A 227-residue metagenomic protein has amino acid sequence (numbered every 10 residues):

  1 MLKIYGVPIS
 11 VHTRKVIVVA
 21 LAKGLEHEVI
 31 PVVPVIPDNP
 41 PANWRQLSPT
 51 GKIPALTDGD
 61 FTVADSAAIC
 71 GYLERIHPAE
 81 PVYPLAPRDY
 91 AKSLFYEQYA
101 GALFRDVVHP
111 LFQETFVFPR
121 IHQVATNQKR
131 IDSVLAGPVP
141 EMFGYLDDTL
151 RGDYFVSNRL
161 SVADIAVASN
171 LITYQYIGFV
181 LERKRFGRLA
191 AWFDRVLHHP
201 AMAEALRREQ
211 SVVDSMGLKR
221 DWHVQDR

Functional and structural regions predicted by a protein language model:
M1-R130, H223: GST-like domain detector, emphasizing the conserved glutathione-binding G-site in the N-terminal thioredoxin-like
I4, L56, S93, L146 (+2 more regions): Residue-level signal for nonpolar/aromatic packing positions in well-ordered secondary structure
V32-V33, G187, E209-Q210: Residue-level "edge-of-site" marker
A67, V108, G178, L206-R207: Short, flexible helix/strand-to-coil boundary loops that buttress conserved ligand/catalytic motifs in alpha/beta
H77, L150-D153, P200, E209: A general structural signal marking secondary-structure boundaries and capping sites
A102-H198: GST-like fold's C-terminal all-alpha helical module
V139, H198-D214: Charged/polar, low-hydrophobicity segments characteristic of intrinsically disordered regions and flexible loops
E209-R227: Acidic/histidine-enriched, glycine/proline-rich intrinsically disordered or flexible terminal extensions
